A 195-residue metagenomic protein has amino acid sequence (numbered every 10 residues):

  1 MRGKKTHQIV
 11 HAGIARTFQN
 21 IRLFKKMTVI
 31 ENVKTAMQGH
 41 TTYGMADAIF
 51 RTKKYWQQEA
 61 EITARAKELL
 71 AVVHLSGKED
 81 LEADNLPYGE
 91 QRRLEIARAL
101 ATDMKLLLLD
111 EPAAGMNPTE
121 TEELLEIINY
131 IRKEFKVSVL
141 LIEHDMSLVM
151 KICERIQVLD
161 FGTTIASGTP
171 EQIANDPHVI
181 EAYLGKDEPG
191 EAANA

Functional and structural regions predicted by a protein language model:
M1-A195: Glycine-rich phosphate-binding loops of nucleotide-dependent enzymes
